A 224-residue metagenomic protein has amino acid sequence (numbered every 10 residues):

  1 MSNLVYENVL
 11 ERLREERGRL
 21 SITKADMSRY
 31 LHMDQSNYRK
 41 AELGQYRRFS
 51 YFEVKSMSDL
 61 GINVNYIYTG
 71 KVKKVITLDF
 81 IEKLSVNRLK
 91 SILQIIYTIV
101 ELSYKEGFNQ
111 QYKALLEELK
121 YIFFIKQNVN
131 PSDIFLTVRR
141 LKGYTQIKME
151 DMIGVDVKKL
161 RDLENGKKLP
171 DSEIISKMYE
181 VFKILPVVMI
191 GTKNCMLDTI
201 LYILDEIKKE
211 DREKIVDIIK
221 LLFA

Functional and structural regions predicted by a protein language model:
M1-D34, Y38-K40, D211: Hydrophobic, helix-prone linear segments
M1-R19, I95, F108-L141: A short, Lys/Arg-rich alpha-helix, primarily the initiator
E11-Y30, S85-L89, D133-M152: Short basic helix-loop element that most often maps to the first helix and adjoining turn of HTH DNA-binding modules
L13, M27-S28, Y38-A41, I67 (+4 more regions): Conserved hydrophobic/aromatic packing and binding residues within compact polymer-binding modules
T23, D34-N37, N63, T145 (+3 more regions): Short coil turns linking two alpha-helices in DNA-binding domains
H32-R48, G154-P170: Recognition helix of helix-turn-helix/homeodomain-like DNA-binding domains that insert into the DNA major groove
Y51-Y66, D171-V188: DNA major-groove recognition helix of helix-turn-helix/homeodomain DNA-binding modules
T69-S103, I190-D217, L222: Short, charged recognition helix plus adjacent turn of helix-turn-helix-like nucleic-acid-binding domains
